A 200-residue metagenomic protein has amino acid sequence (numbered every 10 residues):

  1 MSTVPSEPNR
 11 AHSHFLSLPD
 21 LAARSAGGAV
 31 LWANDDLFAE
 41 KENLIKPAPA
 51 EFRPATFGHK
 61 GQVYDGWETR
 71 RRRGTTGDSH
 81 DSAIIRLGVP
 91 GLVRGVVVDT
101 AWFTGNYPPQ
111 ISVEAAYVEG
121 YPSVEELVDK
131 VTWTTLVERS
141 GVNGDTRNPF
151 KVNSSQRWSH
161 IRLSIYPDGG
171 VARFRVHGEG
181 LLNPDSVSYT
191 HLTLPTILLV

Functional and structural regions predicted by a protein language model:
T3-T75: N-terminal leader/pro-regions and domain N-caps
R71-G74, S79-I85, P149: Non-catalytic, beta-strand-enriched accessory regions in extracellular/secretory proteins and membrane protein
H80, G88-G95: Extended extracellular/luminal ectodomain segments enriched in beta-structured repeat modules
L92-W102, L163: A short beta-strand element within beta-rich, extracytoplasmic domains of secreted/secretory-pathway proteins
D99-R139: Non-cytosolic beta-sandwich-type ligand-binding/adhesion modules
L136-G169: Beta-sandwich interaction modules
G169-G180: Edge beta-strands of jelly-roll/beta-sandwich modules across compartments, strongly enriched in secreted/luminal
T190-T196: Conserved small/polar residues in nucleotide/adenosyl-binding loops
